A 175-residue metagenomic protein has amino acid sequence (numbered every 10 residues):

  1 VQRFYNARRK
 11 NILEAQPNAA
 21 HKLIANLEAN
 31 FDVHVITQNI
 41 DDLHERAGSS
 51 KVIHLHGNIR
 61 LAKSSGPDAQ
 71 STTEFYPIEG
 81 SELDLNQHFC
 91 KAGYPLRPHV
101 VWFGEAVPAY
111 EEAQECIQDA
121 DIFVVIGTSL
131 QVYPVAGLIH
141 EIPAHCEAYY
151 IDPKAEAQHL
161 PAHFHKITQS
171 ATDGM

Functional and structural regions predicted by a protein language model:
V1-M175: Conserved catalytic alpha/beta core of Sir2/sirtuin-type deacylases, generalized to analogous enzyme cores that bind
